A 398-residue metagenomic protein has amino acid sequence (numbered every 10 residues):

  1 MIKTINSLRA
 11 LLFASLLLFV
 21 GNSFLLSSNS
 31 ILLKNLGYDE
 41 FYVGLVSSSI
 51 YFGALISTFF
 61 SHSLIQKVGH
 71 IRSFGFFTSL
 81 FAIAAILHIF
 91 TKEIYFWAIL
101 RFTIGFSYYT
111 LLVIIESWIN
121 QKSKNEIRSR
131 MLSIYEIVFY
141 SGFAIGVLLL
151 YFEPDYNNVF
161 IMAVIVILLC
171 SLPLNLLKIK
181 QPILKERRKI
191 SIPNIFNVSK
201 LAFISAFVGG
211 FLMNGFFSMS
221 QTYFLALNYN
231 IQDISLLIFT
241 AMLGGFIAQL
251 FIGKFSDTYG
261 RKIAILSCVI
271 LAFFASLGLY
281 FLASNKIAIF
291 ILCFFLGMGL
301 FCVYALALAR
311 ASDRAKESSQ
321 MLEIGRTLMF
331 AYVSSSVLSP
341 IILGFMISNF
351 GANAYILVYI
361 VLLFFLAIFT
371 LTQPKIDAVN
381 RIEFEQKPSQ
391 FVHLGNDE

Functional and structural regions predicted by a protein language model:
M1-K3, P182-R188, Q373-E398: Intrinsic disorder in cytosolic terminal tails and internal cytosolic loops of multi-pass membrane transporters
I2-Y51, S199-A202, A206, G210-L227 (+1 more regions): Helix-loop boundary and gating motifs at the non-cytosolic
S57-H70, P154, A248-G260, I347-S348: Helix-to-loop junctions at the C-terminal end of transmembrane segments in multipass secondary transporters
R72-I86, I263-G278, I360: Structural signature of the two symmetry-related core transmembrane helices
F102-I137: Cytoplasmic helix-loop-helix junction between adjacent transmembrane helices in 12-TM secondary transporters
T110-S123, F301-K316: Intracellular juxtamembrane helix-capping segments at the cytosolic ends of symmetry-related transmembrane helices
L150-Y151, V164-L184, L366-P374: C-terminal membrane-cytosol helix-exit motif in multi-pass small-molecule transporters
S319-S348: A late C-terminal transmembrane helix in Major Facilitator Superfamily
